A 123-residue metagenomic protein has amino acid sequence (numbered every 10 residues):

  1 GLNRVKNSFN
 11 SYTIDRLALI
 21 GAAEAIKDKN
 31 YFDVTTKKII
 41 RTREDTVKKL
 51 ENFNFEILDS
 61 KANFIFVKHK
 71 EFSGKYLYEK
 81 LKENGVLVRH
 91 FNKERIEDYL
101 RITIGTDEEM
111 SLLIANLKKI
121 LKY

Functional and structural regions predicted by a protein language model:
G1-E51, F55-L58: PLP-dependent aminotransferase class I/II
R4, G21, K68, Y76 (+1 more regions): Phosphate- and divalent-cation-binding pockets in alpha/beta enzyme and binding domains that engage nucleotide-derived
S8-R16, N30, N63, H90 (+1 more regions): Residue-level preference for alpha-helix termini and adjacent loops
R16, F72-G74, I120-Y123: Short flexible/disordered coil segments
N30, F72-S73, E108: A generic structural signal for alpha-helix starts
I39-I40, N52-N84, L100: Conserved PLP-binding catalytic core of the aspartate aminotransferase-like
K80-N84, R89, K93-Y123: PLP-dependent enzyme catalytic core of the Aspartate aminotransferase-like
